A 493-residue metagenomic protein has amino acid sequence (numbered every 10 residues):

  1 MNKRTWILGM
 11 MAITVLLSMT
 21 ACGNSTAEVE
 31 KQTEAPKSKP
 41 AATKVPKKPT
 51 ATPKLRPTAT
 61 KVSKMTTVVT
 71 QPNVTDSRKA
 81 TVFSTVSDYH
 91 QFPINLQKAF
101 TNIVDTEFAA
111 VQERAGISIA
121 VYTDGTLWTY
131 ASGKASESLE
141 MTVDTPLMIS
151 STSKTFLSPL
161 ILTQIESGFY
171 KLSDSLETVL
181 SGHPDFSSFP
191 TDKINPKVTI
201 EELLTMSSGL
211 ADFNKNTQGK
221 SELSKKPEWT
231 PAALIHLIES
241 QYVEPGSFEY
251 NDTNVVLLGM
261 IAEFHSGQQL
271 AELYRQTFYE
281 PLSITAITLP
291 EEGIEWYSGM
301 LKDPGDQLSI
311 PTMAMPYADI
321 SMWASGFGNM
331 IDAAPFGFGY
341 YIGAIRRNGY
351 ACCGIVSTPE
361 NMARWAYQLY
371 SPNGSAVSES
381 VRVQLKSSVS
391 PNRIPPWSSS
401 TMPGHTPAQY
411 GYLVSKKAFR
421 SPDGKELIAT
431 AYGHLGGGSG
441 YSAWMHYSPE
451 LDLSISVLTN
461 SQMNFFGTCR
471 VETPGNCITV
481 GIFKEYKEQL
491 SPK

Functional and structural regions predicted by a protein language model:
M1-G9: Bacterial N-terminal signal peptides that target proteins for export
T20-A21: C-terminal motif of bacterial Sec signal peptides marking the signal peptidase cleavage site
T26-T75, T81, T85: Ser/Thr-rich, Proline-interspersed low-complexity disordered segments
T66-S132, G328-K493: Catalytic loop of the DD-peptidase/beta-lactamase superfamily, centered on the K-T-G motif and neighboring
L96, F100, I149, S153 (+8 more regions): Hydrophobic (often cysteine-bearing) scaffold residues that line and stabilize catalytic clefts of nucleotide/cofactor
Q97-T101, D105, S158, S173 (+11 more regions): Extracytoplasmic/secreted envelope proteins and their assembly/folding machinery, especially bacterial periplasmic
V111-S118, S138-L203, Q241-T253, Y350 (+1 more regions): Short active-site loop at a secondary-structure junction that contains or immediately precedes the catalytic residue(s)
S188-T430: Short, surface-exposed loop or secondary-structure junction motifs that flank catalytic or metal-binding residues
